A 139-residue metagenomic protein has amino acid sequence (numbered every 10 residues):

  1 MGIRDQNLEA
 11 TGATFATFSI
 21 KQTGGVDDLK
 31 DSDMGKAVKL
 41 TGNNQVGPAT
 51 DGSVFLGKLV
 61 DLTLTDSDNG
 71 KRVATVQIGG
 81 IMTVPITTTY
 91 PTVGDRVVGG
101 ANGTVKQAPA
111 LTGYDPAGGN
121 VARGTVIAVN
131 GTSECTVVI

Functional and structural regions predicted by a protein language model:
M1-I139: Surface-exposed, low-hydrophobicity beta-strand/loop segments enriched in small/polar/acidic residues
